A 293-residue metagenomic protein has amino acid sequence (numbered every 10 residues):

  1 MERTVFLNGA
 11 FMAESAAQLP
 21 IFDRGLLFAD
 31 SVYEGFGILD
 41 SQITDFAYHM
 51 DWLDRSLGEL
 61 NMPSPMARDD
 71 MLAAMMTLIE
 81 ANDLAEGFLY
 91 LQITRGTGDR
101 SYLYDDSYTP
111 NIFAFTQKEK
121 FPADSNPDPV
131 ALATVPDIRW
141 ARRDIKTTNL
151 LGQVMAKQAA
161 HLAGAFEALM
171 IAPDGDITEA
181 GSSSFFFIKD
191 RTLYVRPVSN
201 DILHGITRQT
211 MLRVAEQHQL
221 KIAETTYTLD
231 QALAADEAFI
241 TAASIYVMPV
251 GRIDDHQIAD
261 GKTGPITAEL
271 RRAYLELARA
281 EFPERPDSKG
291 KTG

Functional and structural regions predicted by a protein language model:
M1-L169, P173-D176, S199, L212-G293: Conserved alpha/beta cores of soluble small-molecule-handling proteins
L169, D176-V198, H204: Glycine- and Gly-Pro-enriched alpha-helical subdomains that act as flexible, kink-prone "lid/hinge" or packing modules
G205-T210: Feature captures the catalytic cores and cofactor-binding loops of soluble hydro-lyases/lyases that act on carboxylate
